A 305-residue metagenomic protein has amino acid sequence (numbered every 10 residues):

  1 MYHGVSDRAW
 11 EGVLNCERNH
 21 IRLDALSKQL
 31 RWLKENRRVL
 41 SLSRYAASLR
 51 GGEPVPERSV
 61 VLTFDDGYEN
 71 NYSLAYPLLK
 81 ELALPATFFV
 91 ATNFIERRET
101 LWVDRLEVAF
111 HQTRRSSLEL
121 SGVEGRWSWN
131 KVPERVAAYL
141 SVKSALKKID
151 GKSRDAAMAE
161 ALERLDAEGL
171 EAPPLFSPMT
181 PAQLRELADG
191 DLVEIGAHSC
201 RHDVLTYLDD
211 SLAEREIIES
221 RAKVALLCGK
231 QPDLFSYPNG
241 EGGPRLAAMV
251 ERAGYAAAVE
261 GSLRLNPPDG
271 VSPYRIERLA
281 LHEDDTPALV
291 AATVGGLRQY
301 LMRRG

Functional and structural regions predicted by a protein language model:
M1, E99-G190: Extended, charge-rich helix/loop segments that form flexible, surface "patches" used to engage negatively charged
M1-T63, N70-Y72, L101-L120, E186-G190 (+3 more regions): C-terminal active-site subregion of NodB/CE4 polysaccharide deacetylases
F64, E171-L175, Y237: Short, flexible loop segments at the rims of nucleotide/cofactor-binding pockets, characterized by
Y68, T92-F94: Canonical radical SAM enzyme core domain
L74-T92: A short alpha/beta connector and helix-capping loop motif
P85, K152, E168-E171, K230-Q231 (+1 more regions): Short coil/loop linkers at secondary-structure junctions
F94-E96, E241: Short histidine/acidic/glycine/proline-rich micro-motifs that form metal- and phosphate-coordinating active-site loops
